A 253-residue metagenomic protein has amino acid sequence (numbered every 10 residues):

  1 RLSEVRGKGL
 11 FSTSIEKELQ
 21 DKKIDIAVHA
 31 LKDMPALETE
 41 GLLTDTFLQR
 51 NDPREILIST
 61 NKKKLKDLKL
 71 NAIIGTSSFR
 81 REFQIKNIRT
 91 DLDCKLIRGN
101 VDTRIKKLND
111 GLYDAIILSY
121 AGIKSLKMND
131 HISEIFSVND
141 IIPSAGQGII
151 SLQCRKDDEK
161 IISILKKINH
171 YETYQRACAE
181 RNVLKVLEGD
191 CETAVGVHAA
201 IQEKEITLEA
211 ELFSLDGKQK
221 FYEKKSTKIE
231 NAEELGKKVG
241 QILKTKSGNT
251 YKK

Functional and structural regions predicted by a protein language model:
R1-D25: Short, structured active-site "lid" loops
L2-R6, N87-K253: Small-molecule-sensing regulatory modules
T13-S14, R80-Q84, T103: Short Gly/charged-rich anion-binding patches and loops
K17, L65-K66, K106: Alpha-helical segments flanking ligand/cofactor-binding loops in enzyme cores
I24-V28, D114-A115: Short, Asp-centered acidic motifs that coordinate Mg2+ and/or phosphate in catalytic or ligand-binding sites
L31-K32, E38-L92: A conserved helix-loop-strand patch within extracytoplasmic ligand-binding domains of the periplasmic binding
L31-M34, A121-I123: Short glycine-rich anion-binding loops that position phosphate/pyrophosphate groups of nucleotides and phosphorylated
